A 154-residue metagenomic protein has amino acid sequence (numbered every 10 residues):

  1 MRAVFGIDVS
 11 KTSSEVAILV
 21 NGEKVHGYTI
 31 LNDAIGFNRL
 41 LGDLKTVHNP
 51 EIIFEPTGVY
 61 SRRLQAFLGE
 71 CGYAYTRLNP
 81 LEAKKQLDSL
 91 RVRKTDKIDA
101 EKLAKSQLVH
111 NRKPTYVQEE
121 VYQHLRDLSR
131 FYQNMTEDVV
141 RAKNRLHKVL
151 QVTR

Functional and structural regions predicted by a protein language model:
M1-R154: Phosphate- and other anionic-substrate recognition elements at nucleic-acid/protein interfaces
